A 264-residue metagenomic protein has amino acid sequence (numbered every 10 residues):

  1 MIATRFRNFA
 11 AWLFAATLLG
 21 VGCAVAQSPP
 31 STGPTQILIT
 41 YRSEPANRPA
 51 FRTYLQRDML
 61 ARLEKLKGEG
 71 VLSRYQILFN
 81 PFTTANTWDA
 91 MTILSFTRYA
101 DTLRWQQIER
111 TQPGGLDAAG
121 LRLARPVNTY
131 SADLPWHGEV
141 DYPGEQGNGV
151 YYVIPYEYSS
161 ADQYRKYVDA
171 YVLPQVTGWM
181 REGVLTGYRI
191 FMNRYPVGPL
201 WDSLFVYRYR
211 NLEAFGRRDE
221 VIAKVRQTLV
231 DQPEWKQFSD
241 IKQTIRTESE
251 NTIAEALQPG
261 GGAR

Functional and structural regions predicted by a protein language model:
M1-R7: N-terminal secretory signal peptides that target proteins for export/translocation
A10-V21: Bacterial N-terminal signal peptides
A26-G114, L121-D231, K236-R264: Short S/T/G/P-rich N-terminal loop/turn motif that feeds into the first structured element of a domain
